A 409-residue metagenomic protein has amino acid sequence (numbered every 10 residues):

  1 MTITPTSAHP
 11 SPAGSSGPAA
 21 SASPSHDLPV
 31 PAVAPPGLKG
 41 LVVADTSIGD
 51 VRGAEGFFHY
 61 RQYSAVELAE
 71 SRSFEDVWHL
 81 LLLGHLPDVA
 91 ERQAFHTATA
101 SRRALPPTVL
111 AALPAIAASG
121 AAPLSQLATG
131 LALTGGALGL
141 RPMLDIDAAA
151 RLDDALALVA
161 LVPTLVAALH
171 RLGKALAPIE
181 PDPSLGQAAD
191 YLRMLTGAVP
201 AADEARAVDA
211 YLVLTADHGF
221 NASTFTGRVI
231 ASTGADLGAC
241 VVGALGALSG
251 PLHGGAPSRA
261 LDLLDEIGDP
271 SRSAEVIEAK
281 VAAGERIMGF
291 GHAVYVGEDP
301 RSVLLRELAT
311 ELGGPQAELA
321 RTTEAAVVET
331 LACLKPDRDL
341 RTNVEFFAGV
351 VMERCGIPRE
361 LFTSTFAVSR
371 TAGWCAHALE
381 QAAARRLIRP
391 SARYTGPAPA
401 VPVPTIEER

Functional and structural regions predicted by a protein language model:
T2-R409: Hydrophobic alpha-helical bundle cores within soluble ligand-binding/oligomerization subdomains
